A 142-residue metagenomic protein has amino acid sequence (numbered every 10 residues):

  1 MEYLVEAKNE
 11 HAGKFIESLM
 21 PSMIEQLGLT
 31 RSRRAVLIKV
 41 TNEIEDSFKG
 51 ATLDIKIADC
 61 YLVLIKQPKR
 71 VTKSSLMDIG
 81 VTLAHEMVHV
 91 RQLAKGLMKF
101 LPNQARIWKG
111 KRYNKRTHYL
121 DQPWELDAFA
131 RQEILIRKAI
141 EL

Functional and structural regions predicted by a protein language model:
M1-K8, V36-S47: Hydrophobic or amphipathic, alpha-helical segments that drive membrane association/targeting
M1-S18, K111-R112, E141: N-terminal intrinsically disordered, low-complexity tails enriched in polar/charged
E10, K14, S74-D78, T82 (+1 more regions): Soluble non-cytosolic domains of exported or imported proteins
H11-S32: Zn2+-dependent metallopeptidase catalytic core
T41-M77, L93-A94: Active-site scaffold of zinc-dependent metalloenzymes
M77, L93-L126: Post-HEXXH active-site segment of zinc metalloproteases
V81-A94, A128: Active-site recognition of the HExxH zinc-binding catalytic motif
Q132-L142: Short helix/loop segments within enzyme catalytic domains that coordinate or immediately flank catalytic cofactors
